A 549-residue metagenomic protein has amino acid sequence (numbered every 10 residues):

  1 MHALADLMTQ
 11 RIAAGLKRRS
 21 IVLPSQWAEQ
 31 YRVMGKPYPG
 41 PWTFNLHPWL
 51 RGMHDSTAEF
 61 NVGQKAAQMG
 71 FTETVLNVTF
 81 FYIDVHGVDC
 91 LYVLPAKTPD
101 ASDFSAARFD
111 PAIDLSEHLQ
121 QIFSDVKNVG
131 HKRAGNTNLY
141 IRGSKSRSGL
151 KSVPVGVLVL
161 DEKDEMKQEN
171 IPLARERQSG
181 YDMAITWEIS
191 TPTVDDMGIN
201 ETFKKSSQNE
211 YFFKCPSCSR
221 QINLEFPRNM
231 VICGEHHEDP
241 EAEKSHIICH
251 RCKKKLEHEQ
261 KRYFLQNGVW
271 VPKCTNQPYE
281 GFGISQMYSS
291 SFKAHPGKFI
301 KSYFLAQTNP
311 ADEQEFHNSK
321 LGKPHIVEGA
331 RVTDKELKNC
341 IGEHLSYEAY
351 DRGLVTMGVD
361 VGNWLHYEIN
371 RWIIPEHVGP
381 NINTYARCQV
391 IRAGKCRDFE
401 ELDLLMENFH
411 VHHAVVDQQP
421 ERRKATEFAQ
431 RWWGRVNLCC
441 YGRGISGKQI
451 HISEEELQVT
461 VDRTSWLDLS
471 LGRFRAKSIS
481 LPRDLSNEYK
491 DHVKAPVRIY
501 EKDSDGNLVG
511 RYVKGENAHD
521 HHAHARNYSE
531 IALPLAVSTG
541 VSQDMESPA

Functional and structural regions predicted by a protein language model:
M1-V355, V359, E407-Q419, Q430-W432: Phosphate/NTP-binding elements of NTP-utilizing enzymes
N61, D103-F104, H237-P240, K244-K255 (+5 more regions): Mg2+-dependent endonuclease catalytic cores in nucleic-acid-processing enzymes, primarily RNase H-like
G70, V85-H86, I373-G379, V537-T539: Compositionally biased, low-complexity linear motifs
D84, S179-D182, E407, R475 (+2 more regions): Hydrophobic alpha-helix feature that most strongly marks membrane-spanning transmembrane helices and their immediate
Y303-T308, G394, C439-Y441, V541-A549: C-terminal/domain-terminus segments
K477-P548: Charge-patterned, long linear interaction tracts outside catalytic cores
